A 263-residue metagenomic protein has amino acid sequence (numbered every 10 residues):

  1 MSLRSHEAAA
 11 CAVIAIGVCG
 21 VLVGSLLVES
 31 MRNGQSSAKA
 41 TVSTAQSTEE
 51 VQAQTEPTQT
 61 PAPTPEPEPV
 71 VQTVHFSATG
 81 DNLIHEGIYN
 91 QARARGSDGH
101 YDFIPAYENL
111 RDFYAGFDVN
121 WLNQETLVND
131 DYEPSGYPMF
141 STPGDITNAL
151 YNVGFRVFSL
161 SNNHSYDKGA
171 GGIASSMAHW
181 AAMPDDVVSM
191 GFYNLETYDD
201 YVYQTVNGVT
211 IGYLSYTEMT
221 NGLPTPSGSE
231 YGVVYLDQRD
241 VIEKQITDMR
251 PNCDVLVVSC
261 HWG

Functional and structural regions predicted by a protein language model:
M1, Q35-A38: Short helical patches
M1-A10: Short, low-complexity patches enriched in S/T/P/G
A9-G34, A45-G263: Acidic, metal/ion-coordinating pockets
K39-S43: N-terminal targeting leader peptides, primarily classical Sec-type signal peptides for secretion
